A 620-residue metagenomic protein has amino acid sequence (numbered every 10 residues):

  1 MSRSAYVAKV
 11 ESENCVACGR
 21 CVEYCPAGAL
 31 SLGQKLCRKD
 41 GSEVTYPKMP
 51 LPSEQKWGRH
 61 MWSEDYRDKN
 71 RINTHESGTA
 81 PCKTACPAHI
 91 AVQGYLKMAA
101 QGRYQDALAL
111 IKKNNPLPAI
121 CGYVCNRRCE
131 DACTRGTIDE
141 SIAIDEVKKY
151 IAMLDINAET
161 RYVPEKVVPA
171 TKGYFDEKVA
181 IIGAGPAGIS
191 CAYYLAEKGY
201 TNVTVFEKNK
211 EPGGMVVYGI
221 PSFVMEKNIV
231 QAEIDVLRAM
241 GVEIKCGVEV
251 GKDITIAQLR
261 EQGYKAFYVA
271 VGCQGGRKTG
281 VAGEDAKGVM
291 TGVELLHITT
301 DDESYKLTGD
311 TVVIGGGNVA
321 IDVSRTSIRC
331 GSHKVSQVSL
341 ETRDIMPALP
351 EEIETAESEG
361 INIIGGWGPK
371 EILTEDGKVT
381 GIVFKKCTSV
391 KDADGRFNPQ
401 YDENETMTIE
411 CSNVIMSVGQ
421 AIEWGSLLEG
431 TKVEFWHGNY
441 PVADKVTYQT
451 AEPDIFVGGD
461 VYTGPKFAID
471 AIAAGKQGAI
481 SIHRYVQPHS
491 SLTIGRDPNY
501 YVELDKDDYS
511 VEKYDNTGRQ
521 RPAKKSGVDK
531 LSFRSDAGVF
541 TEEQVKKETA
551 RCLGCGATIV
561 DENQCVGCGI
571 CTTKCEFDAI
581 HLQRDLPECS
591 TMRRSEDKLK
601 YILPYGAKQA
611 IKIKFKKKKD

Functional and structural regions predicted by a protein language model:
M1-K9, R20-R38, A80-Q101, G122-I151 (+3 more regions): Iron-sulfur cluster-binding cysteine motifs and their immediate structural context in ferredoxin-like electron-transfer
S42, P47-T74, P81, E354 (+4 more regions): Mid-to-C-terminal Rossmann-like scaffold of FAD/NAD(P)H-dependent oxidoreductases
M49-L51, K56, H89-A100, L108-L110 (+11 more regions): Beta1-alpha1 glycine-rich phosphate/pyrophosphate-binding loop at the start of Rossmann-like nucleotide-binding domains
W57, S77, P81-T84, A88-T171 (+3 more regions): Glycine/serine-rich phosphate-binding loop and adjoining beta1-alpha1 elements at the start of nucleotide-handling
A99, D106, G173, E177-I182 (+5 more regions): Feature captures the FAD/FMN-dependent oxidoreductase FAD-binding
I151-K172, A232-K252, G276-C330, F435-A451: Glycine-rich dinucleotide-binding loop and its adjacent helix/turn
D285-T308, D392-P465, A537: FAD-site-proximal beta/loop scaffold in flavoenzymes
V323, V461-V486: A conserved FAD-binding loop/helix module that cradles the flavin
